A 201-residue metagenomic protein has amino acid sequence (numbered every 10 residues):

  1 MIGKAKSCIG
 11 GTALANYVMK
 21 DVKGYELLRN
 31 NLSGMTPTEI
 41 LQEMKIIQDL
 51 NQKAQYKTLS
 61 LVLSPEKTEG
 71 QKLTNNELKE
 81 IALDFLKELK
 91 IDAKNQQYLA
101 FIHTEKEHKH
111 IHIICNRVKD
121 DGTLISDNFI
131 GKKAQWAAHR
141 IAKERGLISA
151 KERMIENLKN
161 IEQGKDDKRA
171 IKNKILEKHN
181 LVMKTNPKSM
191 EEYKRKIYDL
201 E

Functional and structural regions predicted by a protein language model:
M1-E201: N-terminal nicking endonuclease/strand-transfer module with a His-rich metal-binding environment and a catalytic Tyr
